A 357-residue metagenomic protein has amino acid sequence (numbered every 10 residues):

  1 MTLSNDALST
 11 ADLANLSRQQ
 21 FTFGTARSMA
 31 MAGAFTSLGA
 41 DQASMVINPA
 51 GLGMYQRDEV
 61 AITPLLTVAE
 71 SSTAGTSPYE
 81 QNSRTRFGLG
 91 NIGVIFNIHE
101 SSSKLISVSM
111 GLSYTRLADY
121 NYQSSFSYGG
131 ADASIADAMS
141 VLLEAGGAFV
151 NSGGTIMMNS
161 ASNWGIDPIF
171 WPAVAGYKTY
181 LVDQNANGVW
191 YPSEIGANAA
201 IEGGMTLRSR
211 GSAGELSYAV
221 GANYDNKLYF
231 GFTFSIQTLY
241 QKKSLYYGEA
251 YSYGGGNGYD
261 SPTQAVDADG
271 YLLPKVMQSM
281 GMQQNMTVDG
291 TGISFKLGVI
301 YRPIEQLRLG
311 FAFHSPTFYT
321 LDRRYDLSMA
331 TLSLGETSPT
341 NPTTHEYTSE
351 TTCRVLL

Functional and structural regions predicted by a protein language model:
L3-F23, I95-L357: Outer-membrane beta-barrel porins/channels
F23-M31: N-terminal periplasmic "start-of-domain" segments of outer-membrane beta-barrel proteins
A26, L38-I47, L52-A131, G211-G214: Outer-membrane beta-barrel translocator/receptor signature
